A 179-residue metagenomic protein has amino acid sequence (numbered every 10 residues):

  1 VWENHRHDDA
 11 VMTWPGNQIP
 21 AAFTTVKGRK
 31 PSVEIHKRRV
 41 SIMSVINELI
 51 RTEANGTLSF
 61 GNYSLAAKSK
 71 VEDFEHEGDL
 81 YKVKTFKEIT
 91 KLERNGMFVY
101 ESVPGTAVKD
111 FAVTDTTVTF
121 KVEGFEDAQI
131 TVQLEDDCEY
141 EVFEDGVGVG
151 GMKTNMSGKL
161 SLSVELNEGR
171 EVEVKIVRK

Functional and structural regions predicted by a protein language model:
V1-F86: Catalytic domains of carbohydrate-active enzymes that cleave complex glycans
H5-R6, D110-T117, T154-G158: Short, ordered beta-strand-loop transition motifs
I19, F23-V33, A67-G96, Y100-S102 (+2 more regions): C-terminal beta-strand-rich structural cap/linker in extracellular carbohydrate-active enzymes
R39, E135-D137, K153-K159: A short, sequence-level motif marking secondary-structure junctions
P104-V108, V147: Small-residue (G/S/T/A) turn/hinge positions that recur once per unit in extracellular repeat modules
K121-C138: Surface-exposed beta-strand/loop patches in extracellular or lumenal glycoproteins
E141-F143: Beta-strand signatures of extracellular beta-sandwich domains
G146-M152: Surface-exposed loop/edge segments in extracytoplasmic proteins
